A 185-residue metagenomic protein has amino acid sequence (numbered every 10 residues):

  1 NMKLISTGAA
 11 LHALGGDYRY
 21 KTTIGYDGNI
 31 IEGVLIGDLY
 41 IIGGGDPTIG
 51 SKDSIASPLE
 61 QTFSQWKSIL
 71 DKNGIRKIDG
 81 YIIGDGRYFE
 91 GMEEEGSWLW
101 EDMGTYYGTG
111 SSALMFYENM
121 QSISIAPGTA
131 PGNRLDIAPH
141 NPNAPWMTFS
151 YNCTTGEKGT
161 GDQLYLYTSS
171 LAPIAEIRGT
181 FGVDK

Functional and structural regions predicted by a protein language model:
N1-A10: Active/ligand-binding-proximal structured segments within catalytic/core domains that scaffold catalytic residues
H12-K185: Conserved serine DD-peptidase/penicillin-binding transpeptidase domain and beta-lactam-recognizing active-site
